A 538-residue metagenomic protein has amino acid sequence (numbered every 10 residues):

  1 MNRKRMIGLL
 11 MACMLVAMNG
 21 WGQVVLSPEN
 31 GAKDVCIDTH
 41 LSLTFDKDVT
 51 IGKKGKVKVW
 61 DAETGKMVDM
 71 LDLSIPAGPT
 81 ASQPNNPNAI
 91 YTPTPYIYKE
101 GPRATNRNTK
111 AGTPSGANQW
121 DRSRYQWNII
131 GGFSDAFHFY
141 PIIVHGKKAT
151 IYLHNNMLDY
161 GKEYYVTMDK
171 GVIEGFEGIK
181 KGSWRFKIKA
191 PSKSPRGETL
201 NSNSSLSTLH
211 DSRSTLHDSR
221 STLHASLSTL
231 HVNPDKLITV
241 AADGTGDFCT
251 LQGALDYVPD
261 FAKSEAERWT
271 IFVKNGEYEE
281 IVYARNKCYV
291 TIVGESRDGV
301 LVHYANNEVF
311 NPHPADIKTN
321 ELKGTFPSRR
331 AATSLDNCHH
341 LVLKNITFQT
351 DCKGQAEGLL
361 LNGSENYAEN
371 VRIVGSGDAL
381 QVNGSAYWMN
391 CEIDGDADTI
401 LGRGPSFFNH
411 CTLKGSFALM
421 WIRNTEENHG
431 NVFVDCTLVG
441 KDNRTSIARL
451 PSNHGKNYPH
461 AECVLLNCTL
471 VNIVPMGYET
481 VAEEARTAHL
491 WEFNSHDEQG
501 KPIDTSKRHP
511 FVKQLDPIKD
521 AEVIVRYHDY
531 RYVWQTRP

Functional and structural regions predicted by a protein language model:
M1-L9: Bacterial N-terminal signal peptides that target proteins for export
N2, E100, A104, K193 (+2 more regions): Intrinsically disordered, low-complexity regions enriched in serine, threonine, proline and polar/charged residues
G8-N19: Bacterial N-terminal signal peptides
L15, D121-D135, I271-N275, L322-G324 (+1 more regions): Short, solvent-exposed secondary-structure boundary motifs
L15, K54, V282-Y283: Short glycine-/acidic-enriched loop or helix-start segments at secondary-structure transitions that form or flank
G22-P195: Acidic, low-complexity Ser/Thr/Gly/Pro-rich repeat segments typical of extracellular/periplasmic and surface-exposed
S192-N201, L230-P538: Sequence-level preference for short, compositionally simple segments enriched in small aliphatic or small polar residues
T199-V232: Intrinsic disorder/low-complexity segments
